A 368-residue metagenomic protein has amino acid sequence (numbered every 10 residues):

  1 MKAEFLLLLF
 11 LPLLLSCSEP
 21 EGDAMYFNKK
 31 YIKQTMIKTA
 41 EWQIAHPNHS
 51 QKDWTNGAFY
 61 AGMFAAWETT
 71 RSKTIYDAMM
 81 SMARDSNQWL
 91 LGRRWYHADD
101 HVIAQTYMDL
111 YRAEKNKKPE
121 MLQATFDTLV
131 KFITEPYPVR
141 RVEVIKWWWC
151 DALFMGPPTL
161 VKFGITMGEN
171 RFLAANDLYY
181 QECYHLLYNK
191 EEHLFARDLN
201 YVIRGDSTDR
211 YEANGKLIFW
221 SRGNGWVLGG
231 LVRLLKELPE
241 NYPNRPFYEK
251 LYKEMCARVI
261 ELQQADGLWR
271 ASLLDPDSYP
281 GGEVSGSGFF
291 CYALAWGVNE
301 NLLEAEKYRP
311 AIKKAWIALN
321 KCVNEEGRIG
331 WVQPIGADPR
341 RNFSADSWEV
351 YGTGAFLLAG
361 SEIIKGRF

Functional and structural regions predicted by a protein language model:
K2-L9: Sec-dependent signal peptide recognition, specifically the positively charged N-region followed immediately by
L13-S16: C-terminal motif of bacterial Sec signal peptides marking the signal peptidase cleavage site
S18-G22: Bacterial lipoprotein signal-peptidase II cleavage site
A24-G57, F64-A104, L110-T128, W269 (+2 more regions): CBM-like carbohydrate-recognition segments
K38, W42, A65, D85 (+8 more regions): Alpha-helical scaffold segments in carbohydrate-active enzymes
Y76-D77, Q88-D209, N214-K216, E326: Extended ligand-binding groove/face enriched in aromatic
F163-A174, L234-P246, G297-A305: Inter-helical turn/loop segments and adjacent helix faces that build the functional surface of alpha-helical bundle
W226-L274: Oxyanion-binding "anion nests"
